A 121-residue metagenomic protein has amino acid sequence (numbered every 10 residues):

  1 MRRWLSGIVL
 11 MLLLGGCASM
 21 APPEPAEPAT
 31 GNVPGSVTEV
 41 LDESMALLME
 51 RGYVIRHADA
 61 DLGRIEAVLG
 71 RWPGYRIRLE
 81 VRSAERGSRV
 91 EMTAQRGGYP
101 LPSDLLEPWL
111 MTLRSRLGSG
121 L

Functional and structural regions predicted by a protein language model:
M1-I8: Bacterial N-terminal signal peptides that target proteins for export
I8-V9, R56: Exposed boundary/loop context
V9-L10, R64: N-terminal hydrophobic or amphipathic segments with adjacent small-residue motifs that include Sec signal peptides
L13-G16: C-terminal motif of bacterial Sec signal peptides marking the signal peptidase cleavage site
A18-L121: Ser/Thr-rich, low-complexity intrinsically disordered terminal regions
